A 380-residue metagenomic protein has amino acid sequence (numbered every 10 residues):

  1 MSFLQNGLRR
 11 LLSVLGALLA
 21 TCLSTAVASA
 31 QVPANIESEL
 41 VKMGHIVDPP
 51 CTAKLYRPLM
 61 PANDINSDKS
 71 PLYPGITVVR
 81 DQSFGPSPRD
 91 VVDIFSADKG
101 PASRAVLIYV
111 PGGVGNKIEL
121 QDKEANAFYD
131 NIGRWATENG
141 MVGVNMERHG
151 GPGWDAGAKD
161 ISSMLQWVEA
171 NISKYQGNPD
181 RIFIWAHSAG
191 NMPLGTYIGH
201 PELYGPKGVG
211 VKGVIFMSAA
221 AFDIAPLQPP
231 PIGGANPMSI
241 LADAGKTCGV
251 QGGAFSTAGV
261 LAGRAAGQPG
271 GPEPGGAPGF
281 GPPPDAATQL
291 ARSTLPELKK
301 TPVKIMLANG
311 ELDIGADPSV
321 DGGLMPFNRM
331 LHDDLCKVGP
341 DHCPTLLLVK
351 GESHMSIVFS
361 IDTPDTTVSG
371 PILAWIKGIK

Functional and structural regions predicted by a protein language model:
S38-P101: N-terminal cap/lid segment of alpha/beta-hydrolase-fold proteins
P71-P74, A219-A220, I224-E297: Mobile cap/lid helix-loop segments that gate and shape the active-site cleft of serine hydrolases
P101-R104, G113-G153: Short substrate-entry loop that stabilizes the transition state in hydrolases
I108-G112, N309: The conserved beta1-alpha1 loop
G153-S173: Alpha/beta-hydrolase active-site loop
E169-P230: Primarily recognizes the serine-hydrolase "nucleophile elbow" in alpha/beta-hydrolase and SGNH/GDSL folds
A308, I314-G315, H332, C336-K380: C-terminal catalytic histidine-bearing segment of alpha/beta-hydrolase fold enzymes
L312-G322: Acidic catalytic loop of the alpha/beta-hydrolase fold
